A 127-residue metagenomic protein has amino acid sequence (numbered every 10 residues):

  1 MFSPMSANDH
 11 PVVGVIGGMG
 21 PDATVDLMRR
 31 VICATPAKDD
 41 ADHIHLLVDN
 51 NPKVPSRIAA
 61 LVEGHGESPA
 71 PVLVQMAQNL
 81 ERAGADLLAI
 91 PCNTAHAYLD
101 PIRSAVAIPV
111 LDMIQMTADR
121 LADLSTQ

Functional and structural regions predicted by a protein language model:
M1-Q127: Non-catalytic structural scaffold of enzyme domains
